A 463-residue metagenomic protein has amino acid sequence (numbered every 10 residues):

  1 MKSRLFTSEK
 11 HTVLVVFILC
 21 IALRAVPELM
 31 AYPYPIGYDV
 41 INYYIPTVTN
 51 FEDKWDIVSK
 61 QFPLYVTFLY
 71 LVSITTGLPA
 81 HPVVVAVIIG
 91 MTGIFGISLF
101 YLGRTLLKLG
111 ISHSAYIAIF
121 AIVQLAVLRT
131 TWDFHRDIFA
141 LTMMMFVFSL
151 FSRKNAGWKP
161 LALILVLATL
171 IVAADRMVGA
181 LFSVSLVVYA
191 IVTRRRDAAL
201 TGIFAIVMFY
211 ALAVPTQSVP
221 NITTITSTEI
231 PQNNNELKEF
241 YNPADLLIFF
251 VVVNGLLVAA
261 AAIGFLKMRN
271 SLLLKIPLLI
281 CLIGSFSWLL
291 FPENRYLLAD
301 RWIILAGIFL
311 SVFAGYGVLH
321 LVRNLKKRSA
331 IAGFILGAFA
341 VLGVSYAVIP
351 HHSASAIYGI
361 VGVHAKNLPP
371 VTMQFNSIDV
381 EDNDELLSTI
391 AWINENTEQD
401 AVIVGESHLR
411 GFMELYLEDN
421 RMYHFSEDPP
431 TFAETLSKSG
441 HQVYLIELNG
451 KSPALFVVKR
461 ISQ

Functional and structural regions predicted by a protein language model:
M1-G362, N367-L368, G405, M413 (+2 more regions): Membrane-embedded transmembrane-helix bundle of lipid-linked glycan/lipid transferases
G90, P430-T431: Beta-rich nucleic-acid/ligand-interaction surfaces
L342-P430, Q442-V458: Short periplasmic/luminal acceptor-recognition loop of GT-C membrane glycosyltransferases, typified by
A433-S437: Short amphipathic alpha-helix with an adjacent loop that forms part of the alpha/beta core around
S462-Q463: Short, solvent-exposed mixed-charge patches
